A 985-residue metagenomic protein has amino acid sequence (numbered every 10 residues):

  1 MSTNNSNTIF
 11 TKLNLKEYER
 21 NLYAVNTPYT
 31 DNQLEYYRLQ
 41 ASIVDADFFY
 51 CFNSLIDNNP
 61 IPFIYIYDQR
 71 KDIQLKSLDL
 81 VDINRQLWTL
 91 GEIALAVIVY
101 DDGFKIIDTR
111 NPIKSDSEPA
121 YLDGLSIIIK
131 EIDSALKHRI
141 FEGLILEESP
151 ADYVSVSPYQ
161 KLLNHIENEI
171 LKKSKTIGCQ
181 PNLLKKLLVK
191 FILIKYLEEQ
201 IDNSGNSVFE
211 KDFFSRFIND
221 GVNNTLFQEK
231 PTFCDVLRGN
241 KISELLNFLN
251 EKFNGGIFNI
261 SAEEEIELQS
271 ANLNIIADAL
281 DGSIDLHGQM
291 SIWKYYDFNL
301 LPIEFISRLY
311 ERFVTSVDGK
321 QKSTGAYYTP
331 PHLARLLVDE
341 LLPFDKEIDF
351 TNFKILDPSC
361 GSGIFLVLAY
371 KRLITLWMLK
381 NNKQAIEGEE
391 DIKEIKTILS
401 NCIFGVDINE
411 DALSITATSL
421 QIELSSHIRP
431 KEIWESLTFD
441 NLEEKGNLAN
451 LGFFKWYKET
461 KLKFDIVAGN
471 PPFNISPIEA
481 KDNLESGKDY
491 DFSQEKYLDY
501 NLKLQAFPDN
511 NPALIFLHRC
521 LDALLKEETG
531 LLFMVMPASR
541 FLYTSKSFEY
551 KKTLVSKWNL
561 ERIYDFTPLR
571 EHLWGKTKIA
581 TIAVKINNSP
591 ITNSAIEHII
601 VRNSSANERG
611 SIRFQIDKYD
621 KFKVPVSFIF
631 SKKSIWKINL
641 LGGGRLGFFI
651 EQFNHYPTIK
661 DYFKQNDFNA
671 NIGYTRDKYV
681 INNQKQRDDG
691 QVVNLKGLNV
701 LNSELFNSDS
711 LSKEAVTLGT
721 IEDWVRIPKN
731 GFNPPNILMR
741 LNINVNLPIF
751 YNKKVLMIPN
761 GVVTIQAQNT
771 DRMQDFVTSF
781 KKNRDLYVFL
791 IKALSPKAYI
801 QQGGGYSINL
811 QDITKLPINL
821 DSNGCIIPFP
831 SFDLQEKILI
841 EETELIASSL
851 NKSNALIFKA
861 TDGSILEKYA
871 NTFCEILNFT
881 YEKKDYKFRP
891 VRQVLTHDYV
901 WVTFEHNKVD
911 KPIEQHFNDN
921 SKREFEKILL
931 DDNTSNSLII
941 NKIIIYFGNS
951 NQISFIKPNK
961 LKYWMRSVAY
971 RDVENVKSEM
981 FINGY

Functional and structural regions predicted by a protein language model:
S2-I201, S270-S307, F548: Short, basic/polar, glycine-containing "phosphate-handling" surface segments that engage DNA
K71-N84, V97, L514, L521 (+2 more regions): Polybasic, glycine- and aromatic-enriched phosphate-binding surface used to engage nucleic acids
P112, Y328-K458, M536-S539, Y550: Conserved S-adenosyl-L-methionine
P112-S115, Y328-H332, V367, I374 (+6 more regions): Signature of N6-adenine DNA methyltransferases within the class I
I129-K371, V406-D411, L451-W456, F464-P472 (+1 more regions): Preference for the N-terminal adenyl/adenosyl cofactor-binding alpha/beta module
I170-G178, M290-D297, T315-Y328, E347-C360 (+8 more regions): Glycine- and acidic
L187-E199, R308-R312, T418-S425, Q774-K782 (+2 more regions): Short, hydrophobic/amphipathic alpha-helical patches that form generic packing surfaces within helical domains
G319, E340, K346-K354, N441-K463 (+2 more regions): Flexible, glycine/threonine-enriched loop-and-boundary segments that flank and lead into catalytic domains of large
